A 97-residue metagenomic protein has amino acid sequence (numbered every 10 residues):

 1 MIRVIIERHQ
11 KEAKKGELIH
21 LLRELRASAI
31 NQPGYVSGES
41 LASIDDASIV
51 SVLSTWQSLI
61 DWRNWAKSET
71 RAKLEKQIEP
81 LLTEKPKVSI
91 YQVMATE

Functional and structural regions predicted by a protein language model:
M1-I2, E17, P33-Y35, D45: Short, flexible segments with low predicted structural confidence
I2, E39-D46, K76-E97: Glycine-rich beta-strand-turn "strand-cap" elements at beta-sheet edges
I2-R8, E39-A66: Short, well-ordered beta-strand segments in beta-rich or mixed alpha/beta enzyme and ligand-binding folds
H9-L18: Short, surface-exposed ligand-recognition loops at beta-strand->loop->(often short) alpha-helix junctions that present
I19, R23, T70: Conserved GNAT-fold acetyl-CoA-binding loop/helix
L22, R26, E75: Short amphipathic alpha-helical/adjacent loop interface patches that line ligand and macromolecule-binding sites
I30-S37, T55-S89: An amphipathic, aromatic/His-enriched active-site/gating alpha helix that lines ligand/cofactor pockets
